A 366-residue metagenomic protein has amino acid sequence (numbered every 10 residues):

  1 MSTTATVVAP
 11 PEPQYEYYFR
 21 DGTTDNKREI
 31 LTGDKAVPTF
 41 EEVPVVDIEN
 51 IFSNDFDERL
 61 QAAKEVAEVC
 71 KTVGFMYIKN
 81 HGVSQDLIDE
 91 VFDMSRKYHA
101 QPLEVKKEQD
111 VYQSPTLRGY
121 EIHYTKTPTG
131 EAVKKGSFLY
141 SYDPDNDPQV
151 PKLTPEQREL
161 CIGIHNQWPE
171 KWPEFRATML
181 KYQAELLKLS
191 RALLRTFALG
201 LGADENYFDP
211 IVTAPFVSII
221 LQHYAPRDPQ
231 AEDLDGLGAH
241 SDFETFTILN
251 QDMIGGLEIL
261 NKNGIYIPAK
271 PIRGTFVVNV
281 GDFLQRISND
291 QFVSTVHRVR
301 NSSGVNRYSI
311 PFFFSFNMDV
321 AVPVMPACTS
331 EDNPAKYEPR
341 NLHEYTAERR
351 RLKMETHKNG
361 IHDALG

Functional and structural regions predicted by a protein language model:
M1-G366: Peripheral, non-catalytic segments flanking oxidoreductase cores
